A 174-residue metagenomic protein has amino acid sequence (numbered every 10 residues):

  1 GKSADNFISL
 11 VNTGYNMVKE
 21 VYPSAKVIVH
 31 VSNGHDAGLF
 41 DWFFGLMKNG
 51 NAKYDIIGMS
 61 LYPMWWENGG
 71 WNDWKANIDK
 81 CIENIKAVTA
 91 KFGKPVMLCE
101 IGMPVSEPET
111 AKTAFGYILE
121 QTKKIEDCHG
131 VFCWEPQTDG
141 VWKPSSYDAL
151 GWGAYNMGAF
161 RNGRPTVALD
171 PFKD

Functional and structural regions predicted by a protein language model:
G1-K48, A52, W66-E83, E107-Y117 (+2 more regions): Active-site cleft segment of glycoside hydrolase catalytic domains centered on the general acid/base Glu
V21-P23, F92, I125: Helix C-cap/helix->beta junction micro-motif
S24-I28, K53-G58, P95-L98, C128-F132: Structural preference for beta-strand elements that scaffold enzyme active sites
H30-G34, S60-M64, I101-P104, W134-T138: Active-site beta-loop-alpha junctions enriched in small/polar residues
A52-Y54, I78-M97: Extended, compositionally biased low-complexity polar/Lys-Gly-rich tracts and adjacent boundary/linker regions are
A87-A90, S106-Q121, I125-D174: Aromatic-rich peripheral "rim/lid" segments of glycoside hydrolase catalytic domains that contact and position glycan
L98-I101, A111: Catalytic alpha/beta core domains of metabolic enzymes, predominantly
